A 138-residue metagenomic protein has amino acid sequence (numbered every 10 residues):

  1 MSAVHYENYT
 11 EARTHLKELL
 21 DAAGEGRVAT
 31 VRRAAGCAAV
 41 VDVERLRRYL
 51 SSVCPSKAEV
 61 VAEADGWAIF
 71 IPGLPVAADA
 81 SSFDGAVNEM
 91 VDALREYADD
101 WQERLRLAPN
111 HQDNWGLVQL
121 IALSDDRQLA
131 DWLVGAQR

Functional and structural regions predicted by a protein language model:
M1-A3: Short, intrinsically disordered or compositionally biased N-terminal tails of bacterial proteins
H5, P72-D84: A short, exposed loop/beta-hairpin motif centered on an aromatic-Gly-Thr core
Y6-G24: The conserved cystathionine-beta-synthase
A12, I69, A86: Hydrophobic pocket/interface hotspot
E18-S56, N88-R138: Short, charged, surface-exposed hinge/linker loops at domain edges that act as mobile lids or interdomain connectors
C54-G73: Short aromatic-glycine-(Arg/Gly/Cys) micro-motifs in beta-strand/loop hairpins
A68-F70, A77, E89: Polyanion-binding and phosphate-handling cores
